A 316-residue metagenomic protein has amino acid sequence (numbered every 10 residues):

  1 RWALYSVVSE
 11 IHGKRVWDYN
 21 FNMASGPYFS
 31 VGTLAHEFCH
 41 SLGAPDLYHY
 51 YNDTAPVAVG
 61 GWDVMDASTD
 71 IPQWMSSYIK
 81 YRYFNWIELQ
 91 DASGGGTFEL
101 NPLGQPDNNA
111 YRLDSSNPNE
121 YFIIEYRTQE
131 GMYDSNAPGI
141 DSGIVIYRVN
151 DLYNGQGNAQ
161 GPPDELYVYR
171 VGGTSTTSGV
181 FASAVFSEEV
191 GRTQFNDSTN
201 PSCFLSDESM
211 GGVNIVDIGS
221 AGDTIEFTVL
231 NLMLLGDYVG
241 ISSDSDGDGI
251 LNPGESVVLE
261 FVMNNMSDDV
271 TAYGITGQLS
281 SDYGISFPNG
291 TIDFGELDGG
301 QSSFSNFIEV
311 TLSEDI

Functional and structural regions predicted by a protein language model:
W2-P27, L89-G236: Non-catalytic C-terminal accessory/binding modules of secreted extracellular proteins
A3-S9, N22-Q90: The catalytic-center signature of Zn2+-dependent metalloproteases
L47, D70-I71, T128-G131, D151-Y153 (+1 more regions): Acidic glycine-/aspartate-rich tracts in secreted/extracellular proteins
D237-G247: Short, solvent-exposed loop/edge segments of extracellular or virion-exposed proteins
G247-E255: Short, solvent-exposed loop/linker segments at the N-terminal edge of repeated beta-sheet extracellular domains
V262-N289: Short acidic, flexible loop segments centered on an aromatic residue
S286-I316: Intrinsically disordered, low-complexity Pro/Gly/Ser/Thr-rich segments with frequent PxxP/GP/PP motifs and embedded
